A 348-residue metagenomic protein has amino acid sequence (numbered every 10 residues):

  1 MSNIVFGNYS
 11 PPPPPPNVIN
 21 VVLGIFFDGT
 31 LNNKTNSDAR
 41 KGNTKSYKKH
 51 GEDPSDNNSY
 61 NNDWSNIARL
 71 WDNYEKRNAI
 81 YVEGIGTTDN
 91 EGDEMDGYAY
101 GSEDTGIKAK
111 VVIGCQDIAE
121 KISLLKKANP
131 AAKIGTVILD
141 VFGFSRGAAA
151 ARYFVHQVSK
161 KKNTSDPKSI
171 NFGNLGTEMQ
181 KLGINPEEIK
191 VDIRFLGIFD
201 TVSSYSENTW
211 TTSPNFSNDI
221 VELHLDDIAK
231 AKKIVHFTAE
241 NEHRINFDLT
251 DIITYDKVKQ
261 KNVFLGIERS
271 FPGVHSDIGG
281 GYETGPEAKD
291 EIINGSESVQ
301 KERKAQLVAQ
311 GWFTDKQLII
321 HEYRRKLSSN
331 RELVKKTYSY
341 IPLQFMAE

Functional and structural regions predicted by a protein language model:
M1-E348: Active-site- or binding-pocket-proximal scaffold segments within functional domains
